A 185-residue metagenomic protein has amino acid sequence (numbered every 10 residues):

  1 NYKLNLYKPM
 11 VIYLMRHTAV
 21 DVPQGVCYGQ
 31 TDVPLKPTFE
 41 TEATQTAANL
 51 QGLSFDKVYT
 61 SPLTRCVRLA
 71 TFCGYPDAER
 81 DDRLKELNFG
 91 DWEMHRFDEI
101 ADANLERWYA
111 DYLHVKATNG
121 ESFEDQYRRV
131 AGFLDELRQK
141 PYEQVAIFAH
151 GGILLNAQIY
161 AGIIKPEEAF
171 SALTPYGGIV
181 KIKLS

Functional and structural regions predicted by a protein language model:
P9-Y13: Extreme N-terminal starter segment of soluble prokaryotic enzymes
L14-T18, F148-I153: Histidine-centered catalytic micro-motifs
M15-P76, E121: Active-site-proximal alpha-helix that buttresses catalytic centers in soluble enzyme cores
D21, R65-V67, E86, I153-N156: Short, active-site-adjacent cap segments at secondary-structure transitions
Q51-S54, L137-E143: Glycine-rich phosphate-binding loop signature in dinucleotide/nucleotide-binding domains
T60-S61, R128, F148-A149: Short beta-strand scaffold positions
C73-R129: Phosphate-handling substructures
I164-S185: Domain-level recognition of soluble alpha/beta enzyme cores, biased toward histidine phosphatases/phosphomutases
